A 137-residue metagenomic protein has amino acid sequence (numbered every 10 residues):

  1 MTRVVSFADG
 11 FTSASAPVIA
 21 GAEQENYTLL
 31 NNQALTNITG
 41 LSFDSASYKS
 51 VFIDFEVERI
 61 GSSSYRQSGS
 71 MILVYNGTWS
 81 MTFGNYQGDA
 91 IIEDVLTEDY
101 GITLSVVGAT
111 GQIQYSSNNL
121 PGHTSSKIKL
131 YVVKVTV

Functional and structural regions predicted by a protein language model:
M1, G10, N32, S62-S63 (+3 more regions): Intrinsic-disorder/low-complexity loop/linker signature
M1-A20: Short, low-complexity N-terminal tether/leader segments at secretion or assembly junctions of large, surface-exposed
M1-V5, G69-M71, D99-S105: Parallel beta-helix/beta-solenoid repeats that form elongated, surface-exposed shafts/blades used for receptor binding
A8, L30, D44, V74-N76 (+4 more regions): A structural detector for beta-sheet-dominated domains
G10, L35-N37, S42-R66, S70-V74 (+3 more regions): Subunit-assembly interface segments of extracellular/virion macromolecular structures
S15, I19-S50, E58-Y65, A109-G111 (+1 more regions): Surface-exposed ligand/attachment interfaces on beta-rich extracellular proteins
I72-Y100: Terminal beta-strand-rich extracellular "head" domains that mediate receptor/glycan or other ligand binding
A90-V137: Low-complexity intrinsically disordered segments
